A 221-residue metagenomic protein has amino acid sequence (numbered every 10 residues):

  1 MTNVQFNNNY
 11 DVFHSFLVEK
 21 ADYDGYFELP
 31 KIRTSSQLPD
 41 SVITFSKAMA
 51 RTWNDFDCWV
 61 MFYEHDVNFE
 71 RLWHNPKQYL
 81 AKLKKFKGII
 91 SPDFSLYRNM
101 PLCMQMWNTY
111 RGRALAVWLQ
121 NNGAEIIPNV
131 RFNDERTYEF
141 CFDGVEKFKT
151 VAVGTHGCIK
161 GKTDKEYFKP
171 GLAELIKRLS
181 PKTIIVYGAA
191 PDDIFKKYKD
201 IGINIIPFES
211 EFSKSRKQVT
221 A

Functional and structural regions predicted by a protein language model:
M1-T34, D200-A221: C-terminal accessory extensions appended to soluble enzyme cores
V4, V12, V18, V42 (+8 more regions): Extended aliphatic helical segments
N9-L80, F195-K196: Non-catalytic, usually N-terminal nucleic-acid engagement modules in DNA/RNA processing proteins
T52-W53, L72-K217: Eukaryote-skewed repeat-based solenoidal scaffolds used as protein-protein interaction platforms, primarily
